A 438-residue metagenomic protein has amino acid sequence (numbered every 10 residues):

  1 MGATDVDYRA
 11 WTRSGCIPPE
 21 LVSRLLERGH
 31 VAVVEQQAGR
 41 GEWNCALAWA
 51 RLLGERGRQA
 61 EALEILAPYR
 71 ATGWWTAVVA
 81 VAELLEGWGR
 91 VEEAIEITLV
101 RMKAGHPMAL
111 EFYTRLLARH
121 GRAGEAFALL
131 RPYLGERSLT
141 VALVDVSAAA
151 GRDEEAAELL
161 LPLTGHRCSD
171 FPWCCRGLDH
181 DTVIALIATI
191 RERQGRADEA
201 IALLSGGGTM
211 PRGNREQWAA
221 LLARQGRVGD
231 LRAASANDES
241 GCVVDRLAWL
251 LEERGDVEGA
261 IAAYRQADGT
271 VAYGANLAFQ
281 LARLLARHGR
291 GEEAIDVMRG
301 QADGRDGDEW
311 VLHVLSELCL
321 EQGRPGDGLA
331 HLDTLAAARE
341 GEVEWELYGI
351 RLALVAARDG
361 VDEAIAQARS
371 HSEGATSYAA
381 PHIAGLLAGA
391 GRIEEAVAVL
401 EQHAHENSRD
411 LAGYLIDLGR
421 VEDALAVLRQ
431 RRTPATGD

Functional and structural regions predicted by a protein language model:
D7-R56, L84-E86, V243, A248-E252: Alpha-helical segment of the N-proximal tetratricopeptide repeat
A10-P18, R40-L47, T72-V79, K103-E111 (+11 more regions): Generic helix N-cap/helix-start motif at coil->alpha-helix transitions
L25, Q37, L53, L85 (+10 more regions): Residue at a conserved register position within TPR or TPR-like alpha-solenoid repeats
